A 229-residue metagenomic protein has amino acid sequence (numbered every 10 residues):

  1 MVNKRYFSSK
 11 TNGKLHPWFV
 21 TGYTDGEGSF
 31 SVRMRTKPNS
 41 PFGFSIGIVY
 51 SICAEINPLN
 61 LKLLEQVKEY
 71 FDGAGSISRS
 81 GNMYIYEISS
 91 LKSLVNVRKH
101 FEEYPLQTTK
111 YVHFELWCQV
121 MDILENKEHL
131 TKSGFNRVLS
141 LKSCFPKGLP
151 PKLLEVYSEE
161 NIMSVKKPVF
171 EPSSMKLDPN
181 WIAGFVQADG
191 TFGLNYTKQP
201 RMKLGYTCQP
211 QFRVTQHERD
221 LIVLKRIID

Functional and structural regions predicted by a protein language model:
M1-D229: Internal intein/HINT superfamily modules and their associated LAGLIDADG
